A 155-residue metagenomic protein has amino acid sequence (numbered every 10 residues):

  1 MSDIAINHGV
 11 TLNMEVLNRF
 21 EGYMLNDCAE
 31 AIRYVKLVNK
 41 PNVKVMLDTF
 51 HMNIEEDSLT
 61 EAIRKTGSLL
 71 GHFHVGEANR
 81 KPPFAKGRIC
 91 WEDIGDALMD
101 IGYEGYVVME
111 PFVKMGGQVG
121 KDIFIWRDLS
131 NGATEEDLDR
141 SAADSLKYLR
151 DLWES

Functional and structural regions predicted by a protein language model:
S2, I6, M99: Anion (oxyanion) recognition and catalysis
V16-Y23: Surface-exposed cleft-lining segments at the edges of enzyme active sites
L25-L47, N53-S155: Histidine-acidic metal/acid-base catalytic patches
